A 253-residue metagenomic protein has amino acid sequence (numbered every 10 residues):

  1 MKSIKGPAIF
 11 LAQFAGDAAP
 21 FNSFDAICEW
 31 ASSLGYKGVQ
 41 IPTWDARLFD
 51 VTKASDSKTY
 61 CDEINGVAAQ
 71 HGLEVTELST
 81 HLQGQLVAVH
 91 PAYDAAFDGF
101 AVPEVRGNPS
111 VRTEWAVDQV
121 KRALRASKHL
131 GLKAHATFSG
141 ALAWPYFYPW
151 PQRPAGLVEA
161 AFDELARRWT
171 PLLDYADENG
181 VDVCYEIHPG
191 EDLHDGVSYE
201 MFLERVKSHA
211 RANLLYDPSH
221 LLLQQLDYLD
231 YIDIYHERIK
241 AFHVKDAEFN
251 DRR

Functional and structural regions predicted by a protein language model:
K2, L34, L73, L130 (+3 more regions): Structured loop/turn residues at beta-strand edges in well-structured enzyme cores
K5-A12, K37-I41, V75-T80, H135-T137 (+3 more regions): Hydrophobic faces of well-ordered beta-strands that scaffold small-molecule active sites in alpha/beta enzyme cores
L11, A15-F24, C28, L48-S55 (+4 more regions): Gly/Pro-rich active-site loop or hairpin
Q13-A15, T43-R47, H81-G84, S139-A143 (+3 more regions): Active-site-proximal loop/turn and secondary-structure-junction residues that shape catalytic pockets, frequently
F21, D25, W30, E63-G66 (+2 more regions): Active-site acidic/histidine proton-transfer and metal-coordination neighborhood in alpha/beta enzyme cores
A31-L34, G38-T52: Basic, amphipathic N-terminal segments that precede the first structured/catalytic domain
R47-V51, L86-V87, P145-F147, R252: A short acidic, helix-capping loop that chelates divalent metal ions and anchors anionic groups
D50-L78: Aromatic-lined substrate-binding rim segments of carbohydrate-active enzymes
